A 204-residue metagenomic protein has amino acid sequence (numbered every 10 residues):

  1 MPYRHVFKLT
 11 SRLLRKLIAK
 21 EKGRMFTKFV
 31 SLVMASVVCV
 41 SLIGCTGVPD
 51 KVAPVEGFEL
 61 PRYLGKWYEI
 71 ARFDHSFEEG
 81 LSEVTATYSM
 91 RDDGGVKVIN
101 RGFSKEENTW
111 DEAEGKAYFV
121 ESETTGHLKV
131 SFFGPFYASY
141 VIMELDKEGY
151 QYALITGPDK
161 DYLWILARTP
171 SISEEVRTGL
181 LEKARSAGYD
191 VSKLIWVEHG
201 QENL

Functional and structural regions predicted by a protein language model:
M1-F26: N-terminal secretory signal peptides that target proteins for export/translocation
F26-S31, C39-L204: A beta-rich soluble binding module of mature secreted/lumenal proteins
